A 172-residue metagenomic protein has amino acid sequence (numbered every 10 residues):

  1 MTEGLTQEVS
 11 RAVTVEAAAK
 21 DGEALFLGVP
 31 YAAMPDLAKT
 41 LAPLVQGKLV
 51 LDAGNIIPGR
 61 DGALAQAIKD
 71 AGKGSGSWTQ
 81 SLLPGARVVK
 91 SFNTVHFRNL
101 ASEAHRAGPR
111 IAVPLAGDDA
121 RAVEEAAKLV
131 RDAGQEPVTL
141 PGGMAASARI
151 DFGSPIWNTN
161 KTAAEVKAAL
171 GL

Functional and structural regions predicted by a protein language model:
M1-A24, G28-L44: Conserved N-terminal Rossmann-fold NAD(P) cofactor-binding segment
G4-E8, L44, L82, L129-E136: Change "in soluble alpha/beta enzymes" to "in soluble alpha/beta proteins
L5-V9, I68-K69, H105-G108, P155-N158: Short, hinge-like loop/turn segments at secondary-structure boundaries
A12, L49-L51, E136-L140: Short hydrophobic/aromatic-enriched beta-strand-loop microsegments
P30-A33, T94-H96, D119-A120: Short beta->alpha connector loops
L37-A42, G62-A63, S102-E103, A127-K128: Short amphipathic alpha-helical segments
Q46-L49, G54-H105: Rossmann-fold NAD(P)-binding glycine/threonine-rich loop
N99, P109-L172: Active-site-lining helix/loop region of Rossmann-like oxidoreductase modules
